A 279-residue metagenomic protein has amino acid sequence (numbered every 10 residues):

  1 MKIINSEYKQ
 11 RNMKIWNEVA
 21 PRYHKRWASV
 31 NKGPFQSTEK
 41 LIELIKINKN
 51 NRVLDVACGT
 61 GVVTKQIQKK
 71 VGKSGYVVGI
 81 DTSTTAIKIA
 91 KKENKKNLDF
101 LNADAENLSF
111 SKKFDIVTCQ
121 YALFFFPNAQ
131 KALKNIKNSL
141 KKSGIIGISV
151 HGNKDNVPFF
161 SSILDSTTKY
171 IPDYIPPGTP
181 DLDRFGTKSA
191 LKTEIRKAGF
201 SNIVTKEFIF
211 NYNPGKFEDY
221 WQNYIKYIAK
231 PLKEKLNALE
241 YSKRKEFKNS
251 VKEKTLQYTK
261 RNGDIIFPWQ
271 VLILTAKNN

Functional and structural regions predicted by a protein language model:
K2-K49, V62-Q66, T85-I89, E93 (+2 more regions): Conserved class I S-adenosyl-L-methionine
K2-Y8, R26-W27, N31-F35, T60-V62 (+1 more regions): Conserved Class I S-adenosyl-L-methionine
R52-L108, K131: Class I SAM-dependent methyltransferase SAM/SAH-binding core
I67, I136, A276: Class I S-adenosylmethionine-dependent transferase superfamily signal
E106-V117: A short acidic, Gly/Pro-enriched loop at the edge of an enzyme's catalytic core that lines a small-molecule cofactor
D115-Q130, G152: A short SAM/SAH-binding and catalytic strip from SAM-dependent methyltransferases
Q130-I145: A short glycine-rich, Lys/Arg-flanked "PGG" loop and its adjoining helix->strand segment in the class I
G147-D173: Conserved class I S-adenosyl-L-methionine
